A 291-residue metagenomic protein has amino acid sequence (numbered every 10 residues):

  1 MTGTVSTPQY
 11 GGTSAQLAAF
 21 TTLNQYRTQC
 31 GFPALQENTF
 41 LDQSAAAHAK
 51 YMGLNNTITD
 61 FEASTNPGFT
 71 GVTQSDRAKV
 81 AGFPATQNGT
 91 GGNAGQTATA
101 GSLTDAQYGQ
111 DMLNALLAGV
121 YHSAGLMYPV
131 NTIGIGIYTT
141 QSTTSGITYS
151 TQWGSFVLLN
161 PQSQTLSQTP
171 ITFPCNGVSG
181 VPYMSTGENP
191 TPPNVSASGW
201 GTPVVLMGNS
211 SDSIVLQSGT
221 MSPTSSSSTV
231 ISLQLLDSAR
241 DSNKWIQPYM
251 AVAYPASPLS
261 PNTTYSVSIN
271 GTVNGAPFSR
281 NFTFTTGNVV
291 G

Functional and structural regions predicted by a protein language model:
T2-S210, I214-S225, S266-I269: Functional surface patches built around histidine and acidic residues
V195-G291: Acidic, low-complexity Ser/Thr/Gly/Pro-rich repeat segments typical of extracellular/periplasmic and surface-exposed
